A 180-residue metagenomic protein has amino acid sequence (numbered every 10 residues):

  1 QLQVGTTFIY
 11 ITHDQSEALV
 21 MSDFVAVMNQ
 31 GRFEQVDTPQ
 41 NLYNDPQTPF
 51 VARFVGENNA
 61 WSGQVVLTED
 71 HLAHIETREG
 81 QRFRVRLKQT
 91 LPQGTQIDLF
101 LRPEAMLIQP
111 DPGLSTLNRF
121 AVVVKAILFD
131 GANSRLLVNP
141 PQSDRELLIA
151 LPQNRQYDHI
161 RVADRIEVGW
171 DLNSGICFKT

Functional and structural regions predicted by a protein language model:
L2, T7, T12-Q81: Internal alpha/beta loop-helix hairpins
N58, T68-T180: Non-catalytic connector elements of ABC transporters
